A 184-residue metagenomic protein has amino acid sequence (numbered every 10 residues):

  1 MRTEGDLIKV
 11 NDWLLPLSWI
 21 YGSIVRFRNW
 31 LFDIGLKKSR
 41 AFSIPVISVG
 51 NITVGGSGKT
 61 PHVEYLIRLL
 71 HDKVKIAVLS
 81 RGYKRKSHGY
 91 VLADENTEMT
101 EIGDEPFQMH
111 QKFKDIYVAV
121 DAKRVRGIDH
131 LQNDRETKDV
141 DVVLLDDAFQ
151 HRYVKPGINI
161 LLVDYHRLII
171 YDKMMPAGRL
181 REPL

Functional and structural regions predicted by a protein language model:
M1-I44: A transmembrane-helix-recognition feature enriched in membrane-embedded lipid enzymes and envelope glyco-/phospholipid
S18, V25, I47, E64-R68 (+2 more regions): N-terminal, well-ordered alpha-helical segments
S18, V46-N51, G55, L69-D72 (+4 more regions): P-loop NTP-binding module
N29-E95: Walker A (P-loop) phosphate-binding motif
Y83-R85, Y90-L184: Phosphate/Mg2+-binding loops and adjacent switch elements in nucleotide/diphosphate-handling enzyme cores
